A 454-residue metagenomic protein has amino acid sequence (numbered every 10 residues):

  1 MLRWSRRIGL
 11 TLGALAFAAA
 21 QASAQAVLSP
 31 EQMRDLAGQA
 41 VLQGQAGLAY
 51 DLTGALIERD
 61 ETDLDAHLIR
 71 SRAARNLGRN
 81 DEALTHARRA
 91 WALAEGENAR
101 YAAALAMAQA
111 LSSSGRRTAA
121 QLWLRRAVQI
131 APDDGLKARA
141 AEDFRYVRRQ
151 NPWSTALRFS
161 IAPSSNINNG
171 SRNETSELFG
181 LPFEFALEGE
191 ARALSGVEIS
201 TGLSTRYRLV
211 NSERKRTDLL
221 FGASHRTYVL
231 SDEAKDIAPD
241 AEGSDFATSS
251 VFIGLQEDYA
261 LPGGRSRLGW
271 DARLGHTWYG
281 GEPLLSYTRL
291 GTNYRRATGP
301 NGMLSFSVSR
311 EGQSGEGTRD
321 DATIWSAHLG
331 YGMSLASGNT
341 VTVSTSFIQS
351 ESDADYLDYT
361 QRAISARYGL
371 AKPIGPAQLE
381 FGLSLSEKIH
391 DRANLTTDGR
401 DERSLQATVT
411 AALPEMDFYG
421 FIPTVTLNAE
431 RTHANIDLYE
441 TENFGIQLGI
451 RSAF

Functional and structural regions predicted by a protein language model:
M1-L12: Bacterial N-terminal signal peptides that target proteins for export
S5, A24, G54, A66 (+2 more regions): Low-complexity, intrinsically disordered short peptide segments enriched in small/polar/basic residues
L10-A22, F454: Hydrophobic alpha-helical targeting segments used for export or membrane insertion
T11, A22, D60, T288-L290: Compositionally biased, intrinsically disordered low-complexity segments
F17, A22-D60: N-terminal leader/linker segments that initiate helical-solenoid repeat arrays
S29, G38-V41, E58, A74-N76 (+3 more regions): Gram-negative and organellar
Q45-E82: N-terminal, post-signal-peptide region of Sec/Tat-exported proteins
